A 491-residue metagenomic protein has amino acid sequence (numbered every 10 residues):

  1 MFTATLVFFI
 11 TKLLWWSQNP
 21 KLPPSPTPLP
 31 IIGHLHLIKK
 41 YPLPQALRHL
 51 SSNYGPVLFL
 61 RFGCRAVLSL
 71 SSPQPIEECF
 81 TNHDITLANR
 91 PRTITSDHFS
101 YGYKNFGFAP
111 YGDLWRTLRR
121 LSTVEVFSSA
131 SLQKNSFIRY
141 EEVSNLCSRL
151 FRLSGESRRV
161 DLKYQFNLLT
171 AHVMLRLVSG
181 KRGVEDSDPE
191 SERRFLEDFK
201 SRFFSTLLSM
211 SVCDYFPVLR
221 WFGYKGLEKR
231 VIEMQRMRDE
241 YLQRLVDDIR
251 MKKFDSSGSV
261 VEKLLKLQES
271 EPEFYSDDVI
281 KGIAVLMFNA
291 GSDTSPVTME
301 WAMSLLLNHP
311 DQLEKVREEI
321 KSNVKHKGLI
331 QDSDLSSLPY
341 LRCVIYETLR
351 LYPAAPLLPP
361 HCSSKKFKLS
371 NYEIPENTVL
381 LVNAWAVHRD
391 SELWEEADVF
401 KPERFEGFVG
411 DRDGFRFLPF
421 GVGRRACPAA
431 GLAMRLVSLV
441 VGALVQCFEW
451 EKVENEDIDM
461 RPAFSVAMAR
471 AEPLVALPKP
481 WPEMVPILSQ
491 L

Functional and structural regions predicted by a protein language model:
M1, V143, K321-N323, K327 (+2 more regions): Cytochrome P450 proximal C-terminal region
M1-N19, H172, R435: Terminal signal-anchor or tail-anchor transmembrane helices that tether membrane-associated enzymes to cellular
N19-I138, F166-L175, S191-P217, V466: Cytochrome P450 substrate-recognition site 1
N19-P24, H36-K40, A109, F127-S136 (+9 more regions): Conserved, non-catalytic sequence blocks in retroelement Pol enzymes and Pol-derived host proteins
L35-G55, E240, D248, P310 (+2 more regions): Conserved cytochrome P450 K-helix E-x-x-R motif and the immediately C-terminal K′/meander segment
P91-F99, Q133-M299, K315: Cytochrome P450 heme-thiolate monooxygenase catalytic core
T294-Q312, R317-E319, A430-C447: Cytochrome P450 catalytic-core helices
V382-V409: Conserved cytochrome P450 K-helix/beta-meander segment immediately N-terminal to the heme-binding cysteine loop
